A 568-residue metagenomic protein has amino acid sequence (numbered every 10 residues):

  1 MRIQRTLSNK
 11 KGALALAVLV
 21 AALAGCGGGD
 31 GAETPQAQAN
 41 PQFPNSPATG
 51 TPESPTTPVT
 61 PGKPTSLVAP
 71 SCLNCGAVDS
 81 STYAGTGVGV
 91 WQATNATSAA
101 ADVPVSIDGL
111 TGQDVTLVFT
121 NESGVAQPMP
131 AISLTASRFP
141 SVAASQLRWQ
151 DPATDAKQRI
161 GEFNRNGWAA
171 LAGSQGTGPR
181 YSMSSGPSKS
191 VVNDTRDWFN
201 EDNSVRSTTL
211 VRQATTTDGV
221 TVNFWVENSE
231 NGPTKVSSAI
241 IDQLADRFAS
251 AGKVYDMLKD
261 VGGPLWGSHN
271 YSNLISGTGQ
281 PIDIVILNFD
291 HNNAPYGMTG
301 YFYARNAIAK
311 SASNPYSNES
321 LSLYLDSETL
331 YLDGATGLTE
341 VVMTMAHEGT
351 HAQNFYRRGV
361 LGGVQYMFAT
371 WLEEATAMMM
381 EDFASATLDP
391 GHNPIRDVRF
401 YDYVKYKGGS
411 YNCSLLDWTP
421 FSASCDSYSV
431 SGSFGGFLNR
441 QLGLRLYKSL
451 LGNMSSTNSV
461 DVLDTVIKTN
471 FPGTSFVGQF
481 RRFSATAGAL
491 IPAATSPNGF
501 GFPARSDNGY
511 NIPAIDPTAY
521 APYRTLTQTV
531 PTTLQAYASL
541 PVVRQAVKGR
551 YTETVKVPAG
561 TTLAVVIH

Functional and structural regions predicted by a protein language model:
R2-A15: Bacterial N-terminal signal peptides that target proteins for export
L14-T65: Bacterial Sec-dependent N-terminal signal peptides
T51-P52, I308-S317, P394-C425, A485-G488 (+1 more regions): Surface-exposed intrinsically disordered loops and tails
P55-S98, S106-D108, T457-H568: Beta/coil-rich, acidic/histidine-enriched accessory regions frequently appended to metallopeptidases
P64-E162: Extended intrinsically disordered, low-complexity regulatory segments in eukaryotic proteins
A93, F119-E122, L134-V236: Acidic/polar low-complexity interaction segments
V220-A369, T376, T387-L388: Juxtacatalytic substrate-recognition/specificity segment
M343, G362-S431, Q441, M454-R482 (+1 more regions): Acidic/His/Gly-enriched intrinsically disordered linker/tail segments that often contain short helix/coil "MoRF-like"
